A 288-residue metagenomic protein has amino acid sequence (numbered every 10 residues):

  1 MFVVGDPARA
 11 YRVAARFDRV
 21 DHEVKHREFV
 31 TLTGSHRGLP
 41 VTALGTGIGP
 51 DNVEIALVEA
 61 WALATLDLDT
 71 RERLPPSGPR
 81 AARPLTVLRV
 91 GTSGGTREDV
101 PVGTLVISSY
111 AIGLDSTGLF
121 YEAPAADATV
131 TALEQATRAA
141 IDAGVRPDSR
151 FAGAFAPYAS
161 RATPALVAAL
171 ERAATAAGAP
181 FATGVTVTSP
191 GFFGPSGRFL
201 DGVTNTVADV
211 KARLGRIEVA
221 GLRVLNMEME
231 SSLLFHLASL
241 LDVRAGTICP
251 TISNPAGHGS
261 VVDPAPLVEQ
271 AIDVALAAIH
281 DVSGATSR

Functional and structural regions predicted by a protein language model:
M1-A165: Metabolite-binding pocket within alpha/beta catalytic cores that recognizes anionic/polar moieties
R19-V24, T70-S77, A81-P84, A177-V185 (+2 more regions): Flexible, glycine/charged-enriched surface loops at secondary-structure junctions
G94, A111, V185-G194, L233 (+1 more regions): Glycine-rich beta-alpha junction loops
L133-V219: Active-site rim beta-loop-alpha module in soluble metabolic enzymes
Y158, A162, V224-S231: Polyanion-binding loop/helix "lid" in catalytic or ligand-binding cores
S232-P264: Zn-dependent metallopeptidase/amidohydrolase metal-coordination segment
N254-R288: His/Asp/Glu-rich mid-to-C-terminal helical/loop segments that flank catalytic regions of hydrolases
